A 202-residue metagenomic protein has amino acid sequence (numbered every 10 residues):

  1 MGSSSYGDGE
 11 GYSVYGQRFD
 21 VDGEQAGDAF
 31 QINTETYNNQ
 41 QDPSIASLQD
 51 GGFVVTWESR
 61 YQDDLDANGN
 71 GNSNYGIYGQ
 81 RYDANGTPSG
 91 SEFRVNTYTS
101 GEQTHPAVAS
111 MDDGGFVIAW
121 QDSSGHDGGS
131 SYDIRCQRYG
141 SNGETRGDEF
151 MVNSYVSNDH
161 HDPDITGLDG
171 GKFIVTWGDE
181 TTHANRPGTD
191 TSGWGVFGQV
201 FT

Functional and structural regions predicted by a protein language model:
M1-T202: Extracellular, repeat-based ectodomains that mediate carbohydrate processing or recognition
